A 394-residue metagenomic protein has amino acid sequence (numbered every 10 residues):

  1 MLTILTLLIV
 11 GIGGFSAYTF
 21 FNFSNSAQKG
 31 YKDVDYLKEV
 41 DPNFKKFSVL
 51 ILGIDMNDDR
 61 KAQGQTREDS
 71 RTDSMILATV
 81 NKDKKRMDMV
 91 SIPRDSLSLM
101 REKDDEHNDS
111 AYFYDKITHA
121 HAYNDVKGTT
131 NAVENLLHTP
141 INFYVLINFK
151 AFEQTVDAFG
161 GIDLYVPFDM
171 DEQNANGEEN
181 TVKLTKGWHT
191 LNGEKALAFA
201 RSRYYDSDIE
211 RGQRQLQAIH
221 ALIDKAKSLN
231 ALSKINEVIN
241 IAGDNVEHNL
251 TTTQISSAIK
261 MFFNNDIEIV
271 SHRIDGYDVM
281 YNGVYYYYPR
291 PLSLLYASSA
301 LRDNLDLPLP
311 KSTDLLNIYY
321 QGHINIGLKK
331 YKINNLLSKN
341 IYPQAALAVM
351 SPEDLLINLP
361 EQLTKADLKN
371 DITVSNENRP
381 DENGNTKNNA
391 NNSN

Functional and structural regions predicted by a protein language model:
M1-T3, I12-N394: Non-catalytic, solvent-exposed segments at the cell envelope interface
